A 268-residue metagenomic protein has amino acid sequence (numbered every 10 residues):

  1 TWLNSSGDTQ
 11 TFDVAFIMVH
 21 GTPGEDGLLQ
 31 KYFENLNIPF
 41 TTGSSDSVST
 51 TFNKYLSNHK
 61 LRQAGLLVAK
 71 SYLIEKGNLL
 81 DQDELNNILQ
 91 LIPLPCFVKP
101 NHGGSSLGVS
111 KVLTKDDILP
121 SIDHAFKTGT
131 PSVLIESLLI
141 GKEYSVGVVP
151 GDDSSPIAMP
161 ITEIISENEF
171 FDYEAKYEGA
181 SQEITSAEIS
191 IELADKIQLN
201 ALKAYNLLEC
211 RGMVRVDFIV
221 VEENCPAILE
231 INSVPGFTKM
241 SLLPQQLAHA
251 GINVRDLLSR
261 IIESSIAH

Functional and structural regions predicted by a protein language model:
T1-D46, T50-F52, L56, I74-N87 (+1 more regions): ATP-binding N-terminal substructure of ATP-dependent carboxylate-amine bond-forming enzymes
T9-Q10, T50-G141, D152: Active-site nucleotide/adenylate-binding loops and adjacent lid/helix of ATP-dependent enzymes
V14, L66, L73, T128 (+2 more regions): Preference for protein termini
G24, E143, T238: Short alpha-helical
P39, L67, N253: Residue-level detector of anion-binding/catalytic polar loops
L113-L199, V220-A227: Phosphate-binding site of ATP-dependent enzymes
S190-H268: ATP-dependent carboxylate activation and anion-phosphoryl transfer catalytic cores that bind Mg-ATP to form
